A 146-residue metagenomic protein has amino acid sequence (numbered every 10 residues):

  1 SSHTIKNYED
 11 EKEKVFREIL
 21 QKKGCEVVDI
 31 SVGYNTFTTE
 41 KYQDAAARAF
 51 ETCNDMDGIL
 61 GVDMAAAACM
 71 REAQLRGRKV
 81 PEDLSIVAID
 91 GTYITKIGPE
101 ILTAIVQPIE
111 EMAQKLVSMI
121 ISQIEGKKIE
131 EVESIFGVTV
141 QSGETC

Functional and structural regions predicted by a protein language model:
S1-Q21, C25-A45, G58-A67, I89-G91 (+2 more regions): Hinge/beta->alpha junction and helix N-cap segments in small-molecule ligand-binding domains
A47, E51-L60, M64-C146: Flexible loop/turn connectors
